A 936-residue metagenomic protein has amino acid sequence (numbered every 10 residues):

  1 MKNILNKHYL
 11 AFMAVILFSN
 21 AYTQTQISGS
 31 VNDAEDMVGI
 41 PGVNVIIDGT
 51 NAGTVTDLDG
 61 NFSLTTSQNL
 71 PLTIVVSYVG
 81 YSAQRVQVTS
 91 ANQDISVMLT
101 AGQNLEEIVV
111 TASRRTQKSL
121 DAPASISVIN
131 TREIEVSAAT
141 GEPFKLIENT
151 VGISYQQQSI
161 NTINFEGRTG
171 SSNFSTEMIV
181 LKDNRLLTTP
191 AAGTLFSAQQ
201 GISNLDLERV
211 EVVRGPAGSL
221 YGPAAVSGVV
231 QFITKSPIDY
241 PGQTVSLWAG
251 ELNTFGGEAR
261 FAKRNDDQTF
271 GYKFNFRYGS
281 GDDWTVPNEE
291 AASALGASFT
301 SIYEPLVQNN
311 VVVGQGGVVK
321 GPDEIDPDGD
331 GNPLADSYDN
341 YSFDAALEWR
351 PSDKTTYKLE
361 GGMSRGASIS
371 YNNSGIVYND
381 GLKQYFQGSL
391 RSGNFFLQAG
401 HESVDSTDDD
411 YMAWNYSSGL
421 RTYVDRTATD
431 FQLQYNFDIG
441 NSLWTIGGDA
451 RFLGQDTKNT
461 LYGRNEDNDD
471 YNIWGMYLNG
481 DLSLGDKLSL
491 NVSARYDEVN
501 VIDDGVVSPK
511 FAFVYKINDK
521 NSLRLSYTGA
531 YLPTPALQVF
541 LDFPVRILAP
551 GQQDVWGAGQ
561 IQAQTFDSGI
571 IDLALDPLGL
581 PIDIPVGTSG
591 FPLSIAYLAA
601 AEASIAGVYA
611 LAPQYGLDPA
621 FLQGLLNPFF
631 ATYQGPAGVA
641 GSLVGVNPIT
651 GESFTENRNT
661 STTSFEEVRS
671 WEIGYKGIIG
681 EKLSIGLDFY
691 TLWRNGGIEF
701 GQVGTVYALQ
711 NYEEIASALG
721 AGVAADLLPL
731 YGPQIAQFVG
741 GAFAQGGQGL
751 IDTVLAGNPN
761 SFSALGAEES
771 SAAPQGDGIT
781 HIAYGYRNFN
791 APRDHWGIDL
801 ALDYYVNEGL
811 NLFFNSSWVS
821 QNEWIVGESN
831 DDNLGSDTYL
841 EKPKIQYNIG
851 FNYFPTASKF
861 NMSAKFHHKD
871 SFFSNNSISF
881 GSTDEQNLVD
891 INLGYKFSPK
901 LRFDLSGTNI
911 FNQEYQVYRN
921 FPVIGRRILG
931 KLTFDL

Functional and structural regions predicted by a protein language model:
H8, A262, F270, R277 (+3 more regions): Conserved C-terminal beta-signal and adjacent last beta-strands/turns of outer-membrane beta-barrel proteins
S30-D48, T73-Y81, T89-E135: Short, acidic, small-residue-rich periplasmic hinge/interaction motif at the N-terminus of Gram-negative outer-membrane
S63-T65, F144-L186: Extracytoplasmic beta-strand/coil segments of soluble accessory domains associated with Gram-negative outer-membrane
S63-T65, R185-R214: Short acidic/polar hinge/loop motifs at secondary-structure boundaries that mediate gating or recognition
D94-M98, P143-L146, I163-G167, M178-D183 (+4 more regions): N-terminal periplasmic accessory domains that precede and gate Gram-negative outer-membrane beta-barrel machines
T176, T189-T194, L205-E208, S219-Q231 (+2 more regions): Outer-membrane beta-barrel translocator/receptor signature
R350-S364, G381-D503, F813-N815: Face-selective signature of the C-terminal outer-membrane beta-barrel domain
S483-K487, I678, K682-R694, F700-F873 (+1 more regions): Gram-negative outer-membrane beta-barrel transporters
